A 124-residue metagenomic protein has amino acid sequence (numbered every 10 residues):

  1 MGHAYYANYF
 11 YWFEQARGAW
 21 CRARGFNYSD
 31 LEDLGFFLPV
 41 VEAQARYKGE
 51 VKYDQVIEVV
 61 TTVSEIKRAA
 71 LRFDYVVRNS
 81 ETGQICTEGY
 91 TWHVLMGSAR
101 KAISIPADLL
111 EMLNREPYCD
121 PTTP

Functional and structural regions predicted by a protein language model:
M1-V40, G97-P124: Hot-dog-fold acyl-thioester-processing enzymes
H3-A4, V40-V41, V59, V77 (+1 more regions): Hydrophobic aliphatic residue packing
W20-L71, E88: Hydrophobic beta-strand-centered segment that forms part of the acyl-chain substrate-binding groove
V51-V56, S64-P124: HotDog/MaoC-like acyl-thioester-processing domains
